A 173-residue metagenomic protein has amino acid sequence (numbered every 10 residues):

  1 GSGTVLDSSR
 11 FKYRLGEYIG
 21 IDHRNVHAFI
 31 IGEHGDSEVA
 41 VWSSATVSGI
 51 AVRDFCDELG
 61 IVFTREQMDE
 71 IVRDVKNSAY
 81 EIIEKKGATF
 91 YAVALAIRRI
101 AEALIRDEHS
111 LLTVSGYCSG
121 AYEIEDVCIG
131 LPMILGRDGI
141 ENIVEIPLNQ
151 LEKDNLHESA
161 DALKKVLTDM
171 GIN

Functional and structural regions predicted by a protein language model:
G1-L6: A short, structured active-site edge motif that brings together acidic residues
D7-N173: C-terminal substrate-binding/catalytic lobe of Rossmann-fold NAD(P)-dependent dehydrogenases
